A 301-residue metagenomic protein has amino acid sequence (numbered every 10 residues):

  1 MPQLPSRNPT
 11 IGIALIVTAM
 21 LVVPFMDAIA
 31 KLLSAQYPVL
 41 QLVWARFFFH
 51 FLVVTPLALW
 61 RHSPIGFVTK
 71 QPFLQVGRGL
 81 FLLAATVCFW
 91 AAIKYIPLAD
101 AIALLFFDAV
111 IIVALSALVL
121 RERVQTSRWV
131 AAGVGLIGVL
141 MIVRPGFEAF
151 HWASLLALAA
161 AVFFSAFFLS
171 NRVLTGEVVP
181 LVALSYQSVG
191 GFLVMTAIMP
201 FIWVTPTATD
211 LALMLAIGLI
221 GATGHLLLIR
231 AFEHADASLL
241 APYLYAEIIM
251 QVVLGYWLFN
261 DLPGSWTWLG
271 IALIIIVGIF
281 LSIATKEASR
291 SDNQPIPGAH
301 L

Functional and structural regions predicted by a protein language model:
M1-Q41, A149-V173, N293-L301: Glycine-/small-residue-enriched transmembrane alpha-helix faces in small-molecule transporters and effluxers
M1-T18, F51-G77, T126, G176 (+3 more regions): Membrane-interface interhelical linkers
P2, I249-L301: C-terminal-most transmembrane helix of multi-pass membrane proteins
L21-F25, I29, L57, V76-A91 (+3 more regions): Hydrophobic alpha-helical transmembrane segments of multi-pass membrane transport proteins, especially secondary
Y37-L52, A91-A109, F150-F163, T207-G221 (+1 more regions): Structural signature of hydrophobic alpha-helical transmembrane segments
Q41, F48, A91-R121, A237-G255: Specific alpha-helical transmembrane segments that line the substrate/conduction pathway and gating interfaces
I102-F107, L174-V189, H225-W257: Helix-helix packing/entry segments at the starts of transmembrane helices
L105, R121-M141, F147, H151-S154 (+2 more regions): Loop-to-transmembrane alpha-helix entry segments
